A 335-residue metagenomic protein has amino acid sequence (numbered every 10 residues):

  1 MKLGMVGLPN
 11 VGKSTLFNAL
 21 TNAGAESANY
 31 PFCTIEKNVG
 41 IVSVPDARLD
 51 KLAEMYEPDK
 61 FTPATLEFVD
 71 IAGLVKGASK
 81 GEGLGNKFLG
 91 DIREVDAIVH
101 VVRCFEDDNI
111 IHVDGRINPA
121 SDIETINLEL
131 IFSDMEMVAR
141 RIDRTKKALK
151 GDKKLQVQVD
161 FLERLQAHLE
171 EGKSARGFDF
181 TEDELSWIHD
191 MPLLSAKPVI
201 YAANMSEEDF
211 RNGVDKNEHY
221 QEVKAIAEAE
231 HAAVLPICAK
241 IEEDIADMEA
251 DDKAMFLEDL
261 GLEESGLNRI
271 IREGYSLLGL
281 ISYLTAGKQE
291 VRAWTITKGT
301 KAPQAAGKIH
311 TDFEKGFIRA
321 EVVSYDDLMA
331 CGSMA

Functional and structural regions predicted by a protein language model:
M1-I111, A139-R140, R144: Conserved G1/Walker A P-loop phosphate-binding module
K2-V6, V11, F17, R144-A335: C-terminal-of-GTPase-core extension/linker across diverse P-loop GTPases
V6, F32, K37-G40, A47-L49 (+15 more regions): Short capping/connector residues at structural and topological boundaries
N22, E54, G90, L128 (+2 more regions): Short, intrinsically disordered, mixed-charge
F32, D46-L49, T62-F68, E82-V95 (+9 more regions): Amphipathic alpha-helical transducer elements in NTP-driven molecular machines
G40-P45, A72-E82, R93-L155, H168-T181 (+2 more regions): Conserved Switch II/interswitch segment of TRAFAC-class P-loop GTPases
